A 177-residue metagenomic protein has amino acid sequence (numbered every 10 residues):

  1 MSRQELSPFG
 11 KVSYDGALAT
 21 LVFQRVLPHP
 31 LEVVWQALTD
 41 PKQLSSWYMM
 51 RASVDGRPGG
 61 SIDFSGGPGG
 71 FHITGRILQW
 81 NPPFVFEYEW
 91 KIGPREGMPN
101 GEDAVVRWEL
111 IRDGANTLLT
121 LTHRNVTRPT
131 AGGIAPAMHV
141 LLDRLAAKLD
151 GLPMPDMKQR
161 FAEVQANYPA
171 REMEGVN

Functional and structural regions predicted by a protein language model:
M1-G16, G114-N177: Terminal "cap-and-tail" regions of soluble proteins that handle hydrophobic small molecules
M1-R51, N177: Hydrophobic ligand-binding cavity/cleft-lining segments
F9-K11, F64, P94-G97: Short, P/G- and charge-enriched loop/turn segments at secondary-structure junctions
V22-F23, H29, V33, K42-R76 (+2 more regions): Short beta-edge strand/loop motif at the mouth of beta-sheet-based domains
H29, G101, P129-G132: Residues at secondary-structure transition points
E32, Q36, Q79, D113-A115 (+1 more regions): Replace "anionic and nucleotidyl ligands
V34, L44, I62, I77 (+4 more regions): Hydrophobic pocket/interface hotspot
S45, A52-D55, P68-T127: Hydrophobic-ligand binding "helix-grip"
